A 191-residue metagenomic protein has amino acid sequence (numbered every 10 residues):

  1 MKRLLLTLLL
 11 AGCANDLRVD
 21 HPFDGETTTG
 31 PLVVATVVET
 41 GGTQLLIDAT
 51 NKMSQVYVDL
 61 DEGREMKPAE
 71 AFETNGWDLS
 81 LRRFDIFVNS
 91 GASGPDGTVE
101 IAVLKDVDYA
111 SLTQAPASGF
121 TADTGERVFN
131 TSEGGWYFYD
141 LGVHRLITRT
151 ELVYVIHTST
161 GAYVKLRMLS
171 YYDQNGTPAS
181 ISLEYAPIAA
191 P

Functional and structural regions predicted by a protein language model:
M1-A11: Sec-dependent bacterial lipoprotein signal peptides
A14-P191: Surface-exposed, beta-sheet-biased, low-hydrophobicity segments with strongly acidic/polar composition
